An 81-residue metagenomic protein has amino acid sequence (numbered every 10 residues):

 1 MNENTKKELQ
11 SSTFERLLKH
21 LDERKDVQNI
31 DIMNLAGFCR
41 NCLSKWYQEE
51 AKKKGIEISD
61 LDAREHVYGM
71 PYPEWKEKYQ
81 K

Functional and structural regions predicted by a protein language model:
M1-K81: Domain-level signature for proteins that mediate thiol-based redox and metal-cofactor handling
